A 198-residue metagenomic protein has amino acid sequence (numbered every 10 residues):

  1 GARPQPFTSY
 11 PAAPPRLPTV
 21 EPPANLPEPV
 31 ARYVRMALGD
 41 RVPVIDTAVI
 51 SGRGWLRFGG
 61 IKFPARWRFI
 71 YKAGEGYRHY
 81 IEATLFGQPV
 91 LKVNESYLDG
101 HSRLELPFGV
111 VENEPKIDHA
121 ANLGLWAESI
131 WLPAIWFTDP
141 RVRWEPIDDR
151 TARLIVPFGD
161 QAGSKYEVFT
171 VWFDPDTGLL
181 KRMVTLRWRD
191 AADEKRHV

Functional and structural regions predicted by a protein language model:
G1-V49: N-terminal leader/targeting segments and the immediate start of mature chains
V30, V34, A65-F69, E95-E105 (+5 more regions): Buried hydrophobic residues that stabilize the cores of well-folded domains
A31-V110: N-terminal mature ectodomain segment of secretory-pathway/periplasmic proteins
T47-V49, T151-R153, V168: Intrinsic-disorder/low-complexity, polar/charged segments enriched in Ser/Thr/Lys/Arg/Asp/Glu/Gln
W67, P140-R143, F169-V171: Residue-level detector of beta-strand structural context in well-folded domains
S96-Y97, P146-I147, F173-P175: Generic beta-strand structural signal
L104-K165, A191-D193: Flexible, processing/modification-adjacent segments and terminal tails in exported/periplasmic/extracellular proteins
L154-V198: Gly/Pro-enriched, hydrophobic low-complexity segments that function as extracytoplasmic propeptides/linkers
